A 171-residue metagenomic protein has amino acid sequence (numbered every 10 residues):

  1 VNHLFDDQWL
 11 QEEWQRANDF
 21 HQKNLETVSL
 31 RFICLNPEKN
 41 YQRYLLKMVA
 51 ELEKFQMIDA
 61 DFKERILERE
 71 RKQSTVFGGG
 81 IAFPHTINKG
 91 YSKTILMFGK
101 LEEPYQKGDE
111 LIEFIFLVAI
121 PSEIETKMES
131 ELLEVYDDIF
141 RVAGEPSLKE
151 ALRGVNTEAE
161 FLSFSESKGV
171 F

Functional and structural regions predicted by a protein language model:
V1-F171: Cytosolic covalent-transfer regions centered on His/Cys nucleophiles that carry phosphoryl or persulfide groups
